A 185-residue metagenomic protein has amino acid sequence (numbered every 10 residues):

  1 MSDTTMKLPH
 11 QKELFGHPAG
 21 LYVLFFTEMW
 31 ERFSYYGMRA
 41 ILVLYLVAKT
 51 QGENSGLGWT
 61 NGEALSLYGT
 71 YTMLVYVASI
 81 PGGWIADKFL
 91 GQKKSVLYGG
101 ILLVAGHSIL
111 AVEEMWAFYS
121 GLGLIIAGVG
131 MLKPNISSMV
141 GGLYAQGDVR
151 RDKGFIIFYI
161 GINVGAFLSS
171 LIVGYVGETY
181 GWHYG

Functional and structural regions predicted by a protein language model:
M1-Y36: Cytosolic juxtamembrane N-terminal segment immediately preceding the first transmembrane helix of multi-pass
M29, G106, A117-L132: Hydrophobic core of transmembrane alpha-helices in multi-pass small-molecule transporters, especially MFS/SLC-type
A40-E63: Short amphipathic helix-loop junctions that connect adjacent transmembrane helices in Major Facilitator Superfamily/SLC
L65-A86, K133, F167-S169: Central cavity-lining transmembrane alpha-helices of secondary-active solute carriers, predominantly the Major
V75, R150-E178, Y184-G185: Glycine-rich segments within core transmembrane alpha-helices of 12-TM secondary carriers
K88-G100, G147-D148: Cytoplasmic membrane-interface "Motif A"-like loop-to-helix N-cap segments of 12-TM Major Facilitator Superfamily
L97-Y119: C-terminal ends and interior cores of transmembrane alpha-helices in multi-pass membrane transporters/permeases
M131-Q146: Intracellular juxtamembrane helix-capping segments at the cytosolic ends of symmetry-related transmembrane helices
